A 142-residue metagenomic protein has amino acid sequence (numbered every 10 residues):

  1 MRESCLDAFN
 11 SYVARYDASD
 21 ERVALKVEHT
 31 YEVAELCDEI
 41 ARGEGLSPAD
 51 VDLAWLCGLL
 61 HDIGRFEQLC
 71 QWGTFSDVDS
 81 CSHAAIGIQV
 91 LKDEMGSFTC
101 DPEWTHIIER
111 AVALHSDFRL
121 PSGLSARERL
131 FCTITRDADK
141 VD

Functional and structural regions predicted by a protein language model:
M1-C5: Acidic, low-complexity proline/glycine-rich segments
L6, N10, A34, D38 (+2 more regions): An amphipathic alpha-helix signature
L6-E21, R42-G45, G96, P102-E103 (+1 more regions): All-alpha prenyltransferase/terpene-synthase fold signal
L6-E35, G64-D77: Active-site flanking loop/helix segments enriched in acidic
A34-A49: N-terminal low-complexity, intrinsically disordered segments
L46-D142: Divalent metal-dependent catalytic cores for phosphoryl transfer on phosphate-bearing substrates
